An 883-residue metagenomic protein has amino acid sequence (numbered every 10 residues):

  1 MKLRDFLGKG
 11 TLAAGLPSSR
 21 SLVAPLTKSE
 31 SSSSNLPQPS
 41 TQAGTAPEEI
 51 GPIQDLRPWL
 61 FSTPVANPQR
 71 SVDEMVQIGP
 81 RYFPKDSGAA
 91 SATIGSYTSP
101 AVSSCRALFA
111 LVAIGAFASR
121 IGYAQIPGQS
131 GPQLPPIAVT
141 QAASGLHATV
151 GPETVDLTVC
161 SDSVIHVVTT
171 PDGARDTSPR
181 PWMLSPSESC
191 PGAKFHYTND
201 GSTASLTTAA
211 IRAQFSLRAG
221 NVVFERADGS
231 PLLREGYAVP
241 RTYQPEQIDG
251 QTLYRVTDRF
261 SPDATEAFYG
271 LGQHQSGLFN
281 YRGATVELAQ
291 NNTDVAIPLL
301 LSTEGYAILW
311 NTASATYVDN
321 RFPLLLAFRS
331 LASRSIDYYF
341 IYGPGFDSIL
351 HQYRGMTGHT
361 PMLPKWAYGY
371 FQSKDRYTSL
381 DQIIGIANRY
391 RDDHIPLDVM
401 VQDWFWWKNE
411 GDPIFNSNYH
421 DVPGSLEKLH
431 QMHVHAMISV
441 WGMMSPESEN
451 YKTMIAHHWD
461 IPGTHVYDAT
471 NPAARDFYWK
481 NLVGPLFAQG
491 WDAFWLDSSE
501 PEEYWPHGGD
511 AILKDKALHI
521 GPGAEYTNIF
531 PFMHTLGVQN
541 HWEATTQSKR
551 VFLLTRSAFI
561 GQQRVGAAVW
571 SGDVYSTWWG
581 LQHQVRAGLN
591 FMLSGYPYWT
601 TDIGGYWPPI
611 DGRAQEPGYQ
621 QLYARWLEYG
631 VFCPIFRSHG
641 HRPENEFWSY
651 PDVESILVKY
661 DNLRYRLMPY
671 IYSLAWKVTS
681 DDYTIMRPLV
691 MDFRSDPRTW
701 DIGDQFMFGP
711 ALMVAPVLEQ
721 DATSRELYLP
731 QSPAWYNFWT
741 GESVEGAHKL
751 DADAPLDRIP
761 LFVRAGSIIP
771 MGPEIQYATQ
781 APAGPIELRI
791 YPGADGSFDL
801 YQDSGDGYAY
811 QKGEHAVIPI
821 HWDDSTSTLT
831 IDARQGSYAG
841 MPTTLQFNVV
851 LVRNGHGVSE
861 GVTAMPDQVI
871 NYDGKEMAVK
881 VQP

Functional and structural regions predicted by a protein language model:
M1-A14, P25: N-terminal secretory signal peptides and thylakoid transit peptides that target proteins across membranes
K2-G8, A92-F109: Bacterial N-terminal signal peptides that target proteins for export
S18-S21, P25-N35, S40-T41, S62 (+3 more regions): Low-acidity, Ser/Thr- and Arg-rich intrinsically disordered low-complexity segments
R20, S31, Q38-P39, A46-I53 (+4 more regions): Periodic, rod-like helical contexts
A107-R120: Bacterial N-terminal signal peptides
Y123-W366, D375, L380-Q382, A387-N388 (+8 more regions): N-terminal accessory segment at the very beginning of proteins
Q125-P132, S230-R758, V763-R764: Catalytic-domain carbohydrate-binding cleft regions of carbohydrate-active enzymes
